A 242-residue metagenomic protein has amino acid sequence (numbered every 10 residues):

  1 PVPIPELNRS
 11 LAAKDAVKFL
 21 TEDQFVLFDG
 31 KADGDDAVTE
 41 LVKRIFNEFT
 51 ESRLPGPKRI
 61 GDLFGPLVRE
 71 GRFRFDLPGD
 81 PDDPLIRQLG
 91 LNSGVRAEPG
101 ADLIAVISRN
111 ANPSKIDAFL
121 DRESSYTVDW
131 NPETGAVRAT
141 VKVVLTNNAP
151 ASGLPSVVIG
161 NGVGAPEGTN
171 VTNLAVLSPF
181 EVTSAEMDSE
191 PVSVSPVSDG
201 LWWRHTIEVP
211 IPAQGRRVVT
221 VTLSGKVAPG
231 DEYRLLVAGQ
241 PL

Functional and structural regions predicted by a protein language model:
P1-L242: Lumenal/extracellular ectodomains and adaptor appendage modules of the eukaryotic vesicle/secretory system
